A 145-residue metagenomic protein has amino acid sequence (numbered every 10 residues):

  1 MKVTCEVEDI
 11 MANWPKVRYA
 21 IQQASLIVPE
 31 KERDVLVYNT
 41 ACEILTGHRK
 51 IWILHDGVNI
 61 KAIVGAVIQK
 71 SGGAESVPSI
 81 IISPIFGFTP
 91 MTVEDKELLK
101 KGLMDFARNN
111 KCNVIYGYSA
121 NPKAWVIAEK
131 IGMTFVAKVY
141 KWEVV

Functional and structural regions predicted by a protein language model:
M1-V35: Short amphipathic alpha-helix that is part of the acyltransferase structural core
Q23-E30, L45-H48, R108: Membrane-anchoring hydrophobic segments
A41-I53: A short helix-loop-beta-strand connector motif used in the catalytic cores of GNAT acetyltransferases and, in some
H48-R49, A128, G132-F135: Short glycine-aromatic motifs
I53, V58-Q69: Conserved beta-strand in the GNAT
K70-P78: A short, polar/charged loop-to-alpha-helix boundary motif
V77-I131: Acyl-donor binding region in acyl/amide transferases
T134-V145: Conserved catalytic-core motifs of GNAT/GCN5-like acyltransferases
